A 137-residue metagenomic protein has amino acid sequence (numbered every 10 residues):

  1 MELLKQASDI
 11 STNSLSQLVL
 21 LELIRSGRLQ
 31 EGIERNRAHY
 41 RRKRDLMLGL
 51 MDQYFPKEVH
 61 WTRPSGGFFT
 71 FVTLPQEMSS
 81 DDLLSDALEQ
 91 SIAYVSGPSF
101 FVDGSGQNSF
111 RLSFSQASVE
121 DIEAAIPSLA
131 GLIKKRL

Functional and structural regions predicted by a protein language model:
M1-L137: PLP-dependent class I/II
